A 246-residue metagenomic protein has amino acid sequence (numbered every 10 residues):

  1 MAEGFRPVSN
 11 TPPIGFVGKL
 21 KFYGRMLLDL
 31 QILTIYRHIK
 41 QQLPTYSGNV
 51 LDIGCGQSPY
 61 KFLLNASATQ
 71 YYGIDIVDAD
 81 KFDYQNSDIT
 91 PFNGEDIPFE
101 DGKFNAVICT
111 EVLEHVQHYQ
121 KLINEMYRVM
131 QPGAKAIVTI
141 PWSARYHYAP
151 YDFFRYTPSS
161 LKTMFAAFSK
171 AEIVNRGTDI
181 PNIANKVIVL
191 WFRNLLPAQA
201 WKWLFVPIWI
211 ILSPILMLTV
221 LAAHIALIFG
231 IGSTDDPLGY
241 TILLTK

Functional and structural regions predicted by a protein language model:
A2-P44: Class I SAM-dependent methyltransferase Rossmann-like catalytic core, especially the SAM/SAH-binding loop
F5-R6, R25, P91, Q117-E125 (+2 more regions): S-adenosyl-L-methionine-dependent methyltransferase catalytic module, highlighting the catalytic core
N10-T11, Q31, G56, D80-Y84 (+3 more regions): Short, mixed-charge, low-aromatic patches
D29, V112, P150-Y151: A generic secondary-structure micro-motif detector that highlights 1-2 residue hydrophobic/ambivalent hotspots embedded
Q31-Y36, G54-G56, D88-I89, H224-A226: Short gly/ser/thr-rich secondary-structure transition/capping motifs
Q41-Q42, G48-H147, P158, I242-K246: Conserved SAM-binding loop
P44, G73, A166-K170: Residue-level recognition of short, structured coil/turn motifs that connect secondary structure elements
